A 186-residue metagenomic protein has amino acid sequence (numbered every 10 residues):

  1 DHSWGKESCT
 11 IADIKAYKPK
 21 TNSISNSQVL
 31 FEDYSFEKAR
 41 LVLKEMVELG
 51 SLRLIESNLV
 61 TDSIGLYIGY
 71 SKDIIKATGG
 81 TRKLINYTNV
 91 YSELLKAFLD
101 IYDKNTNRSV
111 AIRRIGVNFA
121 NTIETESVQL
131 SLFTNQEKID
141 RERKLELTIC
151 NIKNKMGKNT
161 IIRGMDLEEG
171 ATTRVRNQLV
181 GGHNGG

Functional and structural regions predicted by a protein language model:
D1-S109: DNA-contacting surface of Y-family translesion DNA polymerases
G80, L84-G186: Acidic, metal-coordinating catalytic segment for phosphate/diphosphate chemistry, firing primarily on the Nudix
